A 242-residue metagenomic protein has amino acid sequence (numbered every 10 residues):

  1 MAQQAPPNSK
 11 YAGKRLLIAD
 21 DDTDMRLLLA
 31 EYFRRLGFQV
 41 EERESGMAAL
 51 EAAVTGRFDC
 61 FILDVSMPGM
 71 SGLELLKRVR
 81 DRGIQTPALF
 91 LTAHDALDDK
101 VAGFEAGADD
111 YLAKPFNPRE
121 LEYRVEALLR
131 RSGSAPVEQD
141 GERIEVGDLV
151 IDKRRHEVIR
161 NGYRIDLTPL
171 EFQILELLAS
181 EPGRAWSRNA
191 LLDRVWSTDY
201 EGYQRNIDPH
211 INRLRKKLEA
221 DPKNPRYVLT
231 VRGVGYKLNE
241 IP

Functional and structural regions predicted by a protein language model:
A12-R15, A127-A185, N189: Short, Lys/Arg-enriched segments at the junction into DNA-binding effector domains of transcriptional regulators
D22-D24, F61, V65-S66, H94: The short loop immediately C-terminal to the conserved phospho-acceptor aspartate in CheY-like receiver
L27-R35: Charged docking surfaces used in two-component/phosphorelay signaling
G37-E44, A52: Short hydrophobic/Thr-rich beta-strand motif most characteristic of the beta2 strand and flanking loop of CheY-like
R43-M47, K100: Conserved Asp/Asn-Gly motif in the active-site loop of CheY-like receiver
E44-S45, S71-E74: Acidic catalytic/metal-coordinating carboxylates
K77, R82-I144: Basic, amphipathic DNA-recognition helix from helix-turn-helix-like DNA-binding domains
E157, G162-Y227, V231-V234: Positively charged, aromatic-enriched patches within helix-turn-helix-type DNA-binding elements, predominantly
